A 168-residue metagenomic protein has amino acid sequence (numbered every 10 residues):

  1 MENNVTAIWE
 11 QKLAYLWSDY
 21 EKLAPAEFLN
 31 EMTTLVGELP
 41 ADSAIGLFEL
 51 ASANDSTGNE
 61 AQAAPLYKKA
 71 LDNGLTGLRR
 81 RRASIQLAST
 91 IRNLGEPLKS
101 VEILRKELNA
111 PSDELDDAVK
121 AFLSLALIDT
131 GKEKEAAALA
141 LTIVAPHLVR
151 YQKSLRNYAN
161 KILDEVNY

Functional and structural regions predicted by a protein language model:
Y15-D19, A53, T90, A126: Residue-level signature for tetratricopeptide repeat
K22-A26, E60, P97, E133: TPR-repeat structural position
A26-T33, A64, L71, V101 (+3 more regions): Tetratricopeptide repeat
I45-D116: Alpha-helical adaptor scaffolds
R105, I128-R150, N160: TPR/TPR-like (Sel1-like) alpha-helical repeat modules
